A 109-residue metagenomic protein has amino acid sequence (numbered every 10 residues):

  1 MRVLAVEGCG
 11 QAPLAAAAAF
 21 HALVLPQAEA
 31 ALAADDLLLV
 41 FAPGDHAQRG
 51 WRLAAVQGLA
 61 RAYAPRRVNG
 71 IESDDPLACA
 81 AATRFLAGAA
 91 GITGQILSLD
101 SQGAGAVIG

Functional and structural regions predicted by a protein language model:
M1, I108-G109: Short, low-complexity, intrinsically disordered N-terminal peptides in bacterial proteins
M1-A22: STAS-typified acidic loop motif
R2-L4, D36-L39, R67-N69: Structural motif
C9-G10, A42-H46, G103: Active-site segment of SDR-like NAD(P)-dependent oxidoreductases
A18-D35, G58-R61: Amphipathic alpha-helical dimer-interface segment in Rossmann-like NAD(P)H-dependent oxidoreductases
L23-P26, L53-A54, R66, I71-V107: C-terminal helical subdomain
E29, A47, W51-R67: Catalytic Tyr-X3-Lys helix of short-chain dehydrogenase/reductase
A31-H46: Short, glycine-/small-residue-enriched flexible loop/hinge segments at domain edges that mediate gating
